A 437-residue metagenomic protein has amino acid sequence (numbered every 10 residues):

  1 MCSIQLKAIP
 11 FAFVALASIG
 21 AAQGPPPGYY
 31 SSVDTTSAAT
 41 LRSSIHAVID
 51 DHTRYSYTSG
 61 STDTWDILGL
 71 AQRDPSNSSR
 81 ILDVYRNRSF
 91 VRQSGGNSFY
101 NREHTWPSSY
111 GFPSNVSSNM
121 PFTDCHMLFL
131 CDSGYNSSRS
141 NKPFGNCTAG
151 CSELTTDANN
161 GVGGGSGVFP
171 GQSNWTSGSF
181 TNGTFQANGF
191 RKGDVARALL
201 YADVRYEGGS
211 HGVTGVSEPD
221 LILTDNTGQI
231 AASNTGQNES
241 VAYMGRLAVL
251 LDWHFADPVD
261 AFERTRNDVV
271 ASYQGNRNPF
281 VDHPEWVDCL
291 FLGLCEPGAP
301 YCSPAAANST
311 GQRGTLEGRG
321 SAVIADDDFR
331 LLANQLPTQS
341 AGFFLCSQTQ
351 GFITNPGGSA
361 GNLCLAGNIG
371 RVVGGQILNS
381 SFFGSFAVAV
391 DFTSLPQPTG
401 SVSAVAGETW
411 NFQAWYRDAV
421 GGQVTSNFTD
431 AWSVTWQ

Functional and structural regions predicted by a protein language model:
M1-L6: N-terminal secretory signal peptides that target proteins for export/translocation
A8-S18: Bacterial N-terminal signal peptides
A22-F90, C289-G293: N-terminal module-boundary/linker segments of secreted carbohydrate-active enzymes
I49, G69-Q72, Y85-F90, T105-F112 (+5 more regions): Short, flexible loop/turn elements at secondary-structure junctions
Y55-D66, S210-D220, V402: Surface-exposed patches in mature extracellular/periplasmic domains of secreted proteins
W65-I67, S78-I81, N97-R102, C125-F129 (+7 more regions): Extracellular structured ligand-interaction cores
G95-E103, S108-G293: Domain-level detector of nuclease and nuclease-like folds in predominantly extracellular/periplasmic contexts
C295-Q437: Residue-level hotspots within well-ordered secondary structure
